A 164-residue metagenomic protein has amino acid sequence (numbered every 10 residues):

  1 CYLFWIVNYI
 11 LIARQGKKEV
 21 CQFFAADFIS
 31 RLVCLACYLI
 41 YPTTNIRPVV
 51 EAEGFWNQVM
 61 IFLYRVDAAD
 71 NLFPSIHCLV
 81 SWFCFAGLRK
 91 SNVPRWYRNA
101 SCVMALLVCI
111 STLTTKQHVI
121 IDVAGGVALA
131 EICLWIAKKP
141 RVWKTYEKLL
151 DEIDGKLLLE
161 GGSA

Functional and structural regions predicted by a protein language model:
C1-N71, L79-S91, R95-A105, C109: Hydrophobic alpha-helical bundle signature of multipass membrane enzymes
G16, G54, G87, D122-G126 (+2 more regions): Residue-identity detector for glycine
C34-T43, S111-V119, C133-K144: Juxtamembrane membrane-interface segments at transmembrane alpha-helix termini
A69-F73, L107-W135: Interfacial helix-loop-helix junctions of multi-pass membrane proteins
G125-A164: C-terminal membrane module of polytopic membrane proteins
